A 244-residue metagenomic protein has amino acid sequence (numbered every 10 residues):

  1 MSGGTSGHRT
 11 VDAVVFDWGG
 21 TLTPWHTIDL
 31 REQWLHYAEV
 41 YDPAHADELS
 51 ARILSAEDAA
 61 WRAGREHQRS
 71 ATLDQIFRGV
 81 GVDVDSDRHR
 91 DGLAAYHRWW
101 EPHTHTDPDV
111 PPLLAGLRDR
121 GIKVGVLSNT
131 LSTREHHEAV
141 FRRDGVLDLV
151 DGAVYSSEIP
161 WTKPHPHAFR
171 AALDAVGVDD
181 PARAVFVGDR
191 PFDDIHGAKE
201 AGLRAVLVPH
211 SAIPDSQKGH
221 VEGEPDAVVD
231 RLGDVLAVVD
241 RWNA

Functional and structural regions predicted by a protein language model:
M1-F16, A44, P111, A115-R118 (+2 more regions): Asp-based, Mg2+/Mn2+-dependent phosphohydrolase catalytic module
S2-R120, R134-E135: N-terminal helical cap/lid subdomain that shapes the substrate entry/recognition surface in HAD-like hydrolases
